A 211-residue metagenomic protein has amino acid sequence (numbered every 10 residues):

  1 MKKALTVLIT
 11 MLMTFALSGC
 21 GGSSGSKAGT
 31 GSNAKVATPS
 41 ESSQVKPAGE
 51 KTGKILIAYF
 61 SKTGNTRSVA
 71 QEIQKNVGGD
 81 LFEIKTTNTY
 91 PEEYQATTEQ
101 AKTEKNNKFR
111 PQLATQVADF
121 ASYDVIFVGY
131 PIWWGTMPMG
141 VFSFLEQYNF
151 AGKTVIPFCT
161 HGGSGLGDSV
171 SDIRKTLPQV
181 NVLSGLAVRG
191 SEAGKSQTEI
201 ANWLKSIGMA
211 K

Functional and structural regions predicted by a protein language model:
M1-A4: Positively charged n-region of N-terminal signal peptides that target proteins for export
T6-M13: Sec-dependent N-terminal signal peptides
A16-G19: C-terminal motif of bacterial Sec signal peptides marking the signal peptidase cleavage site
G21-D124, G135-M137, F142, E199-K211: N-terminal beta1-alpha1-beta2 submodule of the flavodoxin-like/Rossmannoid cofactor-binding fold
K62-N65, T86-Y90, I132-T136, H161-L166 (+1 more regions): Solvent-exposed loop/turn segments at secondary-structure junctions within structured extracellular/periplasmic domains
F120, E146-G152, T176-L177: Short, conserved loop/helix-junction motifs that constitute active-site signature segments in enzyme catalytic cores
I156-E192: Short, glycine-/small-residue-rich phosphate/pyrophosphate-handling segment
